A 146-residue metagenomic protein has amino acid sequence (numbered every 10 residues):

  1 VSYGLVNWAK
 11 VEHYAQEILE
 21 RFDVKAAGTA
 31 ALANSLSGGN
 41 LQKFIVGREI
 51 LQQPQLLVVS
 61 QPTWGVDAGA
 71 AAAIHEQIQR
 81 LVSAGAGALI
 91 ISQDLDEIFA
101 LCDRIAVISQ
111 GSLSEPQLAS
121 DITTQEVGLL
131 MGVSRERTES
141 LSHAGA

Functional and structural regions predicted by a protein language model:
V1-L36, E115-L118, T123-T124, G128-R135: Conserved P-loop NTPase catalytic core
Q53: Conserved catalytic motifs of ABC-family nucleotide-binding domains
S60, D67: ABC-family nucleotide-binding domains
A72-A84: Helical segment within the ABC ATPase nucleotide-binding domain
S92-Q93: H-loop/switch region of ABC-family ATPase nucleotide-binding domains
I98-A100: A short, surface-exposed alpha-helical micro-motif characterized by mixed small hydrophobic and charged/polar residues
